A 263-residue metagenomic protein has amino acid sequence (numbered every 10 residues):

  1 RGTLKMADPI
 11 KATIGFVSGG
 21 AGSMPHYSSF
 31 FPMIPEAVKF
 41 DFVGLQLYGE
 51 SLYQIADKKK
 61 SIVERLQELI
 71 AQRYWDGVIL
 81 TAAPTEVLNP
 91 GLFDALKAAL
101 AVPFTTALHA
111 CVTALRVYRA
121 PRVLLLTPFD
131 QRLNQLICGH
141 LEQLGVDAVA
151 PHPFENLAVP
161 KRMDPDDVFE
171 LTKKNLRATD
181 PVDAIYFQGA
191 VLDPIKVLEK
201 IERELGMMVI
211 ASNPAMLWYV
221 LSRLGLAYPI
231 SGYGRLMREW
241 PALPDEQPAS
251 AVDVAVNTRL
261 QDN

Functional and structural regions predicted by a protein language model:
R1-K5: Short, Lys/Arg-enriched N-terminal segments with co-localized hydrophobic residues within the first ~10-30 amino acids
M6-S61, P128-N134, C138-D164: N-terminal glycine-rich anion-binding loop in soluble enzyme alpha/beta folds
V17, W75-T81, L124-L125, V182-G189: Periplasmic-binding protein-like
Q54-A71, D164-K174: Glycine-rich, highly charged phosphate/nucleotide-binding loops
L66-H109: Glycine/small-residue-rich loop that forms an oxyanion/phosphate-binding "nest" at active or ligand-binding sites
A95-L115, I201-V220: Short, acidic/small-residue loops that bind anionic groups at enzyme active sites
L171-L205, A211, A215-L217: Hydrophobic alpha-helical
A211-N263: C-terminal functional extensions of proteins
